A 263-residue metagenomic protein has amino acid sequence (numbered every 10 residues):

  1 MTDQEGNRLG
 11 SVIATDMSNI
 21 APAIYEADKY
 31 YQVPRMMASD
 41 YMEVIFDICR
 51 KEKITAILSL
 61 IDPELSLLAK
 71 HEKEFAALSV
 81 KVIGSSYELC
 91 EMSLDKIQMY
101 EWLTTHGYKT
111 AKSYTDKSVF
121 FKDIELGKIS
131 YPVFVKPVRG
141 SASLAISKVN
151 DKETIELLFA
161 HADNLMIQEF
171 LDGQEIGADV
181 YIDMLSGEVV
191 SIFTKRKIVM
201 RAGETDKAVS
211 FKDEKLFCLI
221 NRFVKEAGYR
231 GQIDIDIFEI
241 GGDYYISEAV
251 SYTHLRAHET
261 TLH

Functional and structural regions predicted by a protein language model:
M1-I83: ATP-binding N-terminal substructure of ATP-dependent carboxylate-amine bond-forming enzymes
I13, L58, I83, F134 (+2 more regions): Structural detector of well-ordered beta-strand residues that form the stable sheet scaffold of enzyme domains
I24, Y41-E43, E91-D95, S143-I146 (+1 more regions): Short, charged, surface-exposed secondary-structure boundary motifs
I45, L68-H71, A178, I220 (+1 more regions): Aromatic/hydrophobic pocket-lining residues that form π-stacking "cages" and hydrophobic walls in ligand
C90-D172, M184-E188, E214: Active-site nucleotide/adenylate-binding loops and adjacent lid/helix of ATP-dependent enzymes
S147-G228, F238-Y245: Phosphate-binding site of ATP-dependent enzymes
V250: Activation of the activation-loop gatekeeper triad in protein kinase-fold domains
T253-T260: Conserved small/polar residues in nucleotide/adenosyl-binding loops
